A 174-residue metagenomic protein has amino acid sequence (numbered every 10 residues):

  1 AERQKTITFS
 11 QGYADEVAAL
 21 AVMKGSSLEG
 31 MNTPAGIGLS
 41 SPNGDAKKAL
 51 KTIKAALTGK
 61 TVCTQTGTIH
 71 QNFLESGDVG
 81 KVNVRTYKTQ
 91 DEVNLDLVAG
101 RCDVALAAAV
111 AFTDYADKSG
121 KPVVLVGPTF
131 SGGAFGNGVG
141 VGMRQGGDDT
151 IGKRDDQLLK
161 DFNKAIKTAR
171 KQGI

Functional and structural regions predicted by a protein language model:
A1-K54, V124-G136: Acidic, polar ligand-binding/catalytic clefts
A1-T6, N72-G77, V98-A99, D103-F135: A ligand-binding cleft/hinge motif common to bilobed small-molecule-binding domains
A14, M23-S26, G67-T68, T89-Q90 (+3 more regions): Solvent-exposed coil/turn segments that connect beta secondary-structure elements in extracytoplasmic/periplasmic
A14-A19, D117-N163: Periplasmic-binding protein-like
M23-S27, T33-G44, K60-H70, R144-D148 (+1 more regions): Short coil/turn segments
A35-G59, I69-D78, L125, K160-I174: Ligand-binding clefts/hinges and TM-proximal coupling segments of bilobed small-molecule sensing domains
A46-K51, R85-A99: Short helix-initiation/N-cap motifs at beta->coil->alpha
A56-G59, S76-T89, R101: A local structural motif
